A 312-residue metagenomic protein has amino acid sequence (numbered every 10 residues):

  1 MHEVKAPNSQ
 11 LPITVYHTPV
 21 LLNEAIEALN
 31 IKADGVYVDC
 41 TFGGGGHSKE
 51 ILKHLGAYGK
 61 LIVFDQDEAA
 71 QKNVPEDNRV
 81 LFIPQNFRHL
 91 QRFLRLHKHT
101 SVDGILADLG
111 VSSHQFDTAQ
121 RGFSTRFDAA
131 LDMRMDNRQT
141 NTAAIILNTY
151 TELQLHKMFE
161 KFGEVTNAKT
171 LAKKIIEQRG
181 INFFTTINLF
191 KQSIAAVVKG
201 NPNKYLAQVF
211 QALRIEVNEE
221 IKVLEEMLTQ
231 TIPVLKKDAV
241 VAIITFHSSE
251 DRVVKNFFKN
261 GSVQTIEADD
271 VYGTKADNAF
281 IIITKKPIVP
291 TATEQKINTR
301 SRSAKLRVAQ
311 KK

Functional and structural regions predicted by a protein language model:
M1-K312: S-adenosyl-L-methionine-dependent methyltransferase catalytic core, i.e., the SAM/SAH-binding region
